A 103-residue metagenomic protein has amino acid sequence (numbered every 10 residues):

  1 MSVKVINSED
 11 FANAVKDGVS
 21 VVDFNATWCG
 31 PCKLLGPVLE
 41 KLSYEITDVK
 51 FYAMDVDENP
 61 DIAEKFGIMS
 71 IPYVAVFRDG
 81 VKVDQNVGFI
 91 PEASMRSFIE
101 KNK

Functional and structural regions predicted by a protein language model:
M1-N13, K50: N-terminal "domain-start" segment that seeds a small globular fold
V15-N25: Short active-site neighborhood of thiol/selenol oxidoreductases, capturing the structured segment around
V19, G36-M54: Conserved helix-turn-beta segment immediately C-terminal to the redox Cys motif in thioredoxin-like folds
F24-V38: Conserved redox-active cysteine motifs that mediate thiol-disulfide chemistry, especially di-cysteine Cys-X(1-2)-Cys
V56-A63: Structural microenvironment flanking redox-active thiols in thiol-disulfide oxidoreductases
F66-A75: Structural micro-motif
R78-K103: Non-catalytic, surface beta->alpha helical segment in thiol-disulfide oxidoreductase systems
